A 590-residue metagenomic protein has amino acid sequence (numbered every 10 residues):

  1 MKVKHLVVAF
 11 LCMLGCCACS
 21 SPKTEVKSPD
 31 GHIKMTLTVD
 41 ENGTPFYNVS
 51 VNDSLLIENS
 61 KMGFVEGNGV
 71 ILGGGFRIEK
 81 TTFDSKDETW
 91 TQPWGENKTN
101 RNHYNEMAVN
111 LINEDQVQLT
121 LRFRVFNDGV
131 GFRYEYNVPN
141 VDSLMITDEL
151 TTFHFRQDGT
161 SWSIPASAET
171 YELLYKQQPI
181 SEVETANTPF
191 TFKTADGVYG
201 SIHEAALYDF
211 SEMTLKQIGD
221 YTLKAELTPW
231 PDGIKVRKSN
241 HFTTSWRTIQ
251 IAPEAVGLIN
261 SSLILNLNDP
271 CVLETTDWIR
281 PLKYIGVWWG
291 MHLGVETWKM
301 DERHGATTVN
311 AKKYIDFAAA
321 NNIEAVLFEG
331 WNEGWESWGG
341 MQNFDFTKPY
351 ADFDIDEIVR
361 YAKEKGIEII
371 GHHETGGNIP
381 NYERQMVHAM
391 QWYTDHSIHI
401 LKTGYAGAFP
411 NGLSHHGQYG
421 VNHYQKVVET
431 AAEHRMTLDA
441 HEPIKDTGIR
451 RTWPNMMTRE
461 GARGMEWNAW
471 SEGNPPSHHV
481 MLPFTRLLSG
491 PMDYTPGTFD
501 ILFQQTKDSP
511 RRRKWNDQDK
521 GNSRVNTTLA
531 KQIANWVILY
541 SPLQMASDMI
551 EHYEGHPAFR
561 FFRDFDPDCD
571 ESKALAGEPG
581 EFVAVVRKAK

Functional and structural regions predicted by a protein language model:
M1-T24: Bacterial Sec-dependent N-terminal signal peptides
K23-E274: N-terminal accessory beta-strand-rich subdomains and adjacent acidic, glycine-rich linkers that precede catalytic cores
Y134, A318, G404, L438 (+1 more regions): Conserved, mostly hydrophobic/aromatic
S239-N321, A325: An acidic-aromatic substrate-binding cleft motif
G330-D519, R524: Aromatic- and carboxylate-enriched substrate-binding clefts and catalytic-loop regions of carbohydrate-active enzymes
A530-L575: Catalytic cores of secreted or luminal carbohydrate-active enzymes
E578-K590: Carbohydrate-binding surface patches
